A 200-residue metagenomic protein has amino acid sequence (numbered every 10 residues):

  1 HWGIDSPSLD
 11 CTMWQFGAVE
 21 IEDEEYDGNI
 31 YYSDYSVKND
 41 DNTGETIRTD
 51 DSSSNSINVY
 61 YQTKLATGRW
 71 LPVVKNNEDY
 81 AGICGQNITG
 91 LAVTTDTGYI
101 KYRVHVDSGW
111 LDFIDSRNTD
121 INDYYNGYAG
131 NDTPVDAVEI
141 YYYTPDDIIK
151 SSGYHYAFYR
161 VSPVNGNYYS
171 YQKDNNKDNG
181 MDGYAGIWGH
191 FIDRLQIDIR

Functional and structural regions predicted by a protein language model:
H1-D51: Functionally critical loop-and-helix segments that line ligand-binding/catalytic clefts of soluble enzyme domains
D50-R200: Lectin-type carbohydrate-recognition ectodomains
